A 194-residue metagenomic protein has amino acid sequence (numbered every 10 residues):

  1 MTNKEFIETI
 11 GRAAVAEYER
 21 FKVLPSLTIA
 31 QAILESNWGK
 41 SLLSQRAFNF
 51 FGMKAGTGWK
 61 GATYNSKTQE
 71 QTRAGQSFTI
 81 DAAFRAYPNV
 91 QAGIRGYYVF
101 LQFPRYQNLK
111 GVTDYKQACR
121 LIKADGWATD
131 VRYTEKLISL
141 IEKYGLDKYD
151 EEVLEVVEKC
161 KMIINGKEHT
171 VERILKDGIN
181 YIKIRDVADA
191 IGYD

Functional and structural regions predicted by a protein language model:
M1-E155: Catalytic cores of secreted/periplasmic lytic hydrolases that degrade extracellular macromolecules
E151-D194: Primary recognition of N-terminal secretory signal peptides and signal-anchoring hydrophobic helices
